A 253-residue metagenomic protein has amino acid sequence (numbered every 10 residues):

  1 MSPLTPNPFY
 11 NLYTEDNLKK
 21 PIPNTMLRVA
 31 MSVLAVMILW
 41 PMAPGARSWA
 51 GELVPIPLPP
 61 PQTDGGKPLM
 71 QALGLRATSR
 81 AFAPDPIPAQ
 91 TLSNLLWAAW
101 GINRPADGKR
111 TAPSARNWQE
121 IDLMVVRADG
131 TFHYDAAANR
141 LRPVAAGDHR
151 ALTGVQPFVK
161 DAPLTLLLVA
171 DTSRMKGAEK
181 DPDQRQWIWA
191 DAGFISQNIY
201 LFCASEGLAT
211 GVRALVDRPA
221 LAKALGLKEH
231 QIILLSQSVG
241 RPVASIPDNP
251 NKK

Functional and structural regions predicted by a protein language model:
M1-M26: N-terminal secretory signal peptides that target proteins for export/translocation
T5-N11, W49-A162, P247-D248: N-terminal amphipathic, basic helical "cap/leader" segment at the start of enzyme domains
V29-M42: Bacterial N-terminal signal peptides
M42-A50: Signal peptide processing junction and immediate N-terminal pro/mature segment of secreted/exported proteins
P60-Q62, I232-K253: C-terminal helix-cap and adjacent tail motif
R76, L95, L123, L164-M175 (+1 more regions): Small-aliphatic-rich amphipathic alpha-helix that forms the alpha element of a beta-alpha
A220-S236: Short, electropositive alpha-helical surface patch
